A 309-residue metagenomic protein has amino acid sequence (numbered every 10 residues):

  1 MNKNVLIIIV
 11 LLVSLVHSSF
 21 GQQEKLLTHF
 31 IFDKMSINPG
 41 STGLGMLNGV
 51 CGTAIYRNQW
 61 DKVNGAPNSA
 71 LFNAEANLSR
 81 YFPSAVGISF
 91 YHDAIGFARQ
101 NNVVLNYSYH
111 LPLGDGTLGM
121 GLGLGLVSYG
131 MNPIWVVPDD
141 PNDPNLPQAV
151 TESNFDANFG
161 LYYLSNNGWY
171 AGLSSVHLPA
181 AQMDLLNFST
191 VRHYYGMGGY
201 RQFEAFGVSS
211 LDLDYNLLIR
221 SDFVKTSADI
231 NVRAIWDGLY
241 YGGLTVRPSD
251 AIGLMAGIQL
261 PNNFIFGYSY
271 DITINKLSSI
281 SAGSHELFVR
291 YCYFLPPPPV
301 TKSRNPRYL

Functional and structural regions predicted by a protein language model:
M1-N2, Q23: N-terminal hydrophobic targeting signals that begin at the initiator methionine
N4-L15: Sec-dependent N-terminal signal peptides
Q22-L309: Subset of outer-membrane beta-barrel
